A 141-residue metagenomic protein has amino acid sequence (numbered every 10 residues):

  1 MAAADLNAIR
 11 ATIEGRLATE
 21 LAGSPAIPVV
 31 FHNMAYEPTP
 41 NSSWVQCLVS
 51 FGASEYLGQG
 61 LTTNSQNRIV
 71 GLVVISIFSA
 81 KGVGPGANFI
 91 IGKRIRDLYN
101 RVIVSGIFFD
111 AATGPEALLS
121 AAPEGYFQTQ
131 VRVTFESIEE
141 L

Functional and structural regions predicted by a protein language model:
M1-L61, P85-G86, P123: Small/polar-rich, solvent-exposed N-terminal microdomains that initiate assembly or binding
A22, G52, A80, N100 (+1 more regions): Residue-level marker of positions within ordered structural domains that often coincide with functionally constrained
E55, V83, E139-L141: Residue-level signal for secondary-structure boundary sites
N64-V70, S79-N100: Extracellular/virion structural assembly segments
S65-K81, F127-I138: Oligomerization/assembly interface segments of phage tail-like spikes and tubes
S76-V83, V104-F109: Short C-terminal domain-edge/linker segments immediately following a structured domain
K93-L141: Acidic-leaning, charged glycine-interspersed low-complexity segments
